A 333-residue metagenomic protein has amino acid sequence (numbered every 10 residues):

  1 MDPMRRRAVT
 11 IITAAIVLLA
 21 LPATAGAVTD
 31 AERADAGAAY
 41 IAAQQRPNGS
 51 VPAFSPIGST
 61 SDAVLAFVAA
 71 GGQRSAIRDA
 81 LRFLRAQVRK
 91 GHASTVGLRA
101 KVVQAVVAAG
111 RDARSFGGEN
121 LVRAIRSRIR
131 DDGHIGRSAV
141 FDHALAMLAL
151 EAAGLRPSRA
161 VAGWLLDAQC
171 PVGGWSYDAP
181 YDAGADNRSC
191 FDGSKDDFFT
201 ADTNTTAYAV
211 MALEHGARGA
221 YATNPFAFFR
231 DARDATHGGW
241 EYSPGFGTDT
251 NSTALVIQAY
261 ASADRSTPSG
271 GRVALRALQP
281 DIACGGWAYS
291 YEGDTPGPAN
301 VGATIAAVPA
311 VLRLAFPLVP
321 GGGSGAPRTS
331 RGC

Functional and structural regions predicted by a protein language model:
D2-I12: Bacterial N-terminal signal peptides that target proteins for export
I12-L21: Bacterial N-terminal signal peptides
A23-A27: Sec/Tat signal peptide C-region and signal peptidase I cleavage site
V28-E32, S50-A76, K90-G117, H134-V161 (+3 more regions): An alpha-helical repeat/solenoid feature that recognizes helix-turn-helix modules
V28-Q45: Short N-terminal segments immediately surrounding and downstream of signal-peptide cleavage
I41, L84, I125, L165 (+3 more regions): Buried hydrophobic core positions in alpha-solenoid tandem helical repeats
I41-P56, A80-S94, I125, I129: Internal amphipathic alpha-helical repeat/solenoid segments
I77-L84, S115-R126, R159: Alpha-helical repeat scaffolds
